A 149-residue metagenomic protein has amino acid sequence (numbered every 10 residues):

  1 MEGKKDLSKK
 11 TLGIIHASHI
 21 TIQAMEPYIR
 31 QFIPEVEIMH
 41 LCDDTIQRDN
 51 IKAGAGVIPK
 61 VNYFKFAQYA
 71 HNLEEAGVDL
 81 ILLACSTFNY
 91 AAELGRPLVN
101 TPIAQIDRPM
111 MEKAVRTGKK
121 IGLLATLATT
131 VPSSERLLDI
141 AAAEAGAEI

Functional and structural regions predicted by a protein language model:
M1-I149: Non-catalytic structural scaffold of enzyme domains
